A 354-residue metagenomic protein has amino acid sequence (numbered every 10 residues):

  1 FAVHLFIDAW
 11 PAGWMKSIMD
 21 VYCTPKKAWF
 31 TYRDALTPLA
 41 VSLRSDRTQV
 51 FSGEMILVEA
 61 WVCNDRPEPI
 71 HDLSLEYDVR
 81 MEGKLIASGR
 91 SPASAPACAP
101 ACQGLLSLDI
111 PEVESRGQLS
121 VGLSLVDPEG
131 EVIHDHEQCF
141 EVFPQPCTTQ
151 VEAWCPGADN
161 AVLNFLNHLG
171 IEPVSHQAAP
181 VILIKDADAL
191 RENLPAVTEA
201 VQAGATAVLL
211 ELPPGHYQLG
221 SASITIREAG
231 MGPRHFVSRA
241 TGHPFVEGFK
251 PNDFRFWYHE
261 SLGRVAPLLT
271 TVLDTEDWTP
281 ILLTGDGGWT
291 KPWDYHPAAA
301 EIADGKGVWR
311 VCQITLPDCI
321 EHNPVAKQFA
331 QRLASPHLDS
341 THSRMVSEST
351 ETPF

Functional and structural regions predicted by a protein language model:
A2-E54: Extended substrate-binding grooves/exosites of carbohydrate-active enzymes
R33-E76, E351-P353: Surface beta-strand/loop "capping" patches
E54-S94, A101-D109, G117-D127: Beta-strand-rich binding/interaction modules
V132-V142: Edge beta-strands of extracellular beta-sandwich domains
E141-N160: Low-complexity, Pro/Ser/Thr- and charge-rich linker/hinge segments at domain boundaries
G170-P180: Short acidic low-complexity segments
A179-T225, K306-C312, P336: Short alpha-beta junction capping motif
Q218, R227-P324, Q328, T341-S347 (+1 more regions): Catalytic beta-strand/loop cores that center a nucleophilic Ser/Cys/Thr and support acyl-enzyme chemistry
